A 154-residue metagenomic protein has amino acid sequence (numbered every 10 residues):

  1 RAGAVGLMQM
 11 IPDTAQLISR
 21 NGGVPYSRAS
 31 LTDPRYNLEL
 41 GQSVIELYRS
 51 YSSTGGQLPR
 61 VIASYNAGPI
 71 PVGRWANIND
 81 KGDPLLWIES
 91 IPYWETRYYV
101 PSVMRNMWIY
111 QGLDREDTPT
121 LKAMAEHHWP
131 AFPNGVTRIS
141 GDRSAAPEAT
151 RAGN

Functional and structural regions predicted by a protein language model:
R1-N154: Catalytic glycan-binding domains that act on GlcNAc-containing polysaccharides
